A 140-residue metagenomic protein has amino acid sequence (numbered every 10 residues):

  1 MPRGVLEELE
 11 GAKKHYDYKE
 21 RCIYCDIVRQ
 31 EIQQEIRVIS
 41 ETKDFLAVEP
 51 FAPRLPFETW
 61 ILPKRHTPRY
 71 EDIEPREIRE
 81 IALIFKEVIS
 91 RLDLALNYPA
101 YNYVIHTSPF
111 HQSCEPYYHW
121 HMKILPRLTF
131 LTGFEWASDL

Functional and structural regions predicted by a protein language model:
M1-L140: HIT superfamily nucleotide-processing domains
